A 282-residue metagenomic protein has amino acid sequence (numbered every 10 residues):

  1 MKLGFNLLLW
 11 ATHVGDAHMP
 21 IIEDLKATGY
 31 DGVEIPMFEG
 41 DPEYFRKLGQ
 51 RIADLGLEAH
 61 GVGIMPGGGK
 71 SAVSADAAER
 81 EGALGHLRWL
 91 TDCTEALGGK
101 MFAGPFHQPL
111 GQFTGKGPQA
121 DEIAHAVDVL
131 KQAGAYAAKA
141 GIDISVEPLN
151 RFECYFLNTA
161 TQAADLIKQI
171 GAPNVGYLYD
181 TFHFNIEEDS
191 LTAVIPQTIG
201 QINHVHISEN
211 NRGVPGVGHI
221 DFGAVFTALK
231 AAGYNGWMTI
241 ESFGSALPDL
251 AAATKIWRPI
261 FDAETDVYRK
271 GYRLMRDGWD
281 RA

Functional and structural regions predicted by a protein language model:
M1-A11, G15-K26, G98, L157 (+2 more regions): Histidine-acidic metal/acid-base catalytic patches
N6-L7, G32-E34, S74-A77, G117-Q119 (+3 more regions): A short, structure-level motif marking secondary-structure boundaries and short turns
L9-A11, M37-E39, M65-G68, Q108-L110 (+4 more regions): Active-site-proximal loop/turn and secondary-structure-junction residues that shape catalytic pockets, frequently
D31, P36-D128, N235, T239-P248 (+1 more regions): Structural motif corresponding to the early beta-alpha repeats
A77-G176, R258-R273: Active-site acidic/histidine proton-transfer and metal-coordination neighborhood in alpha/beta enzyme cores
